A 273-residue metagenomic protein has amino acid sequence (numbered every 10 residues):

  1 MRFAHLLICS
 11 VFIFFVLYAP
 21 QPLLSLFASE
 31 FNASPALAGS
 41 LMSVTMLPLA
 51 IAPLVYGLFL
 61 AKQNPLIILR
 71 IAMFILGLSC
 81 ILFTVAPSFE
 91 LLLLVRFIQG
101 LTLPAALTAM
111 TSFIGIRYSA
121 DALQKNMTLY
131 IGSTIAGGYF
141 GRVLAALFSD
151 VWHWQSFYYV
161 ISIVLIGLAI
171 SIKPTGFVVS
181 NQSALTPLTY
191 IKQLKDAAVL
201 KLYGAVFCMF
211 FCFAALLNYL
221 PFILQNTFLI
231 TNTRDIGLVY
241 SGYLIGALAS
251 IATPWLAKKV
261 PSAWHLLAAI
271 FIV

Functional and structural regions predicted by a protein language model:
Q21, L200-Y240: Extracytoplasmic gate region of multi-pass secondary transporters
N32, N64, V85-L91, T102 (+1 more regions): Helix-breaking motifs and short loop linkers at transmembrane-helix boundaries and internal kinks in secondary membrane
I51-P87: Conserved MFS/SLC helix-loop-helix module at the cytosolic interface between two early adjacent transmembrane helices
A52-N64, A249-S262: Helix-to-loop junctions at the C-terminal end of transmembrane segments in multipass secondary transporters
S79, E90-Q99: Paired small-residue
L91, A120-D121, K125-G176: Helix-loop-helix hairpin linking two adjacent transmembrane segments in secondary transporters
V95-S133: Cytoplasmic helix-loop-helix junction between adjacent transmembrane helices in 12-TM secondary transporters
G176-Y203: Juxtamembrane intracellular "pre-TM" segments in multi-pass secondary transporters
